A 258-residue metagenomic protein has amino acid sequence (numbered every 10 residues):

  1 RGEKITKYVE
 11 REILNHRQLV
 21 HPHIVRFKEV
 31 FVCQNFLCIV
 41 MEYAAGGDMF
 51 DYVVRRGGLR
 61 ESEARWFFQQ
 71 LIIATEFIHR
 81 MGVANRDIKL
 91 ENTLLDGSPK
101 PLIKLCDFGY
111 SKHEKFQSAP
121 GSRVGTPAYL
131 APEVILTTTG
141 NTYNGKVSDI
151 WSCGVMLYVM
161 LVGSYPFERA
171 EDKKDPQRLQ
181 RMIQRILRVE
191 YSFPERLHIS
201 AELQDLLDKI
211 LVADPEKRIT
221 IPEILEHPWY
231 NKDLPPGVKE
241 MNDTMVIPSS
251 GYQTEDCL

Functional and structural regions predicted by a protein language model:
R1-L19: Conserved N-lobe beta3->alphaC-helix segment of eukaryotic protein kinase catalytic domains
E29-V30: A short, aromatic-enriched beta-strand patch in the conserved N-lobe beta-sheet of the protein kinase catalytic domain
Q34-D48, Y52: Conserved short submotifs of the Hanks-type protein kinase catalytic core that shape the nucleotide-binding pocket
F67-F68: Activation segment signature within eukaryotic-like protein kinase domains
I73-V83: Protein kinase catalytic-loop region centered on the HRD/HxD motif
V212-G237: Terminal C-lobe "cap" of eukaryotic-type protein kinase domains
